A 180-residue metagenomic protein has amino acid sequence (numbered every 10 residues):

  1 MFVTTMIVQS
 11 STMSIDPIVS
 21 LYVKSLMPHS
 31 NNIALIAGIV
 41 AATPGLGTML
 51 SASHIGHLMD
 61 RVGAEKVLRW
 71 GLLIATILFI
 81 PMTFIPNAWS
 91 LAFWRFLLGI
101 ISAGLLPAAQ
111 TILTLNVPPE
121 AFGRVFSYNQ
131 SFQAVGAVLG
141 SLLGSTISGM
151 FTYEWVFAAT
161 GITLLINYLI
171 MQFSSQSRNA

Functional and structural regions predicted by a protein language model:
M1-I15, F96: Pair of pore-lining "gating" transmembrane helices in MFS-fold secondary transporters
P17-L35: Short amphipathic helix-loop junctions that connect adjacent transmembrane helices in Major Facilitator Superfamily/SLC
G45-S53, A137-V138: Residue-level signature of mid-helix packing/kink "hotspots" within the transmembrane helices of 12-pass Major
L50-G63, S148: Helix-to-loop junctions at the C-terminal end of transmembrane segments in multipass secondary transporters
G63, F84-P86: Helix-breaking motifs and short loop linkers at transmembrane-helix boundaries and internal kinks in secondary membrane
K66-P81, G161: Structural signature of the two symmetry-related core transmembrane helices
L78, W89-L97: Paired small-residue
G104-V117: Intracellular juxtamembrane helix-capping segments at the cytosolic ends of symmetry-related transmembrane helices
